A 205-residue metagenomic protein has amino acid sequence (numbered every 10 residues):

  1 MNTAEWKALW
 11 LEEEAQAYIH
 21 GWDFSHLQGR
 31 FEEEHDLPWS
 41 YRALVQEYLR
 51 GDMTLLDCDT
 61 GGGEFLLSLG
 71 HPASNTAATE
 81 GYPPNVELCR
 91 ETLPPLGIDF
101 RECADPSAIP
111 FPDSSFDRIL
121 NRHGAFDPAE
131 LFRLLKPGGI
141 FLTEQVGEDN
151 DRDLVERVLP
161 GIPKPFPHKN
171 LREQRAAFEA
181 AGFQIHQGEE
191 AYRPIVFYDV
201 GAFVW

Functional and structural regions predicted by a protein language model:
G21-H26, F31-T54, E64-F65: Conserved alpha-helix/loop element of class I SAM-dependent methyltransferases that forms part of the SAM/SAH-binding
M53-A108: Class I SAM-dependent methyltransferase SAM/SAH-binding core
S107-R118: A short acidic, Gly/Pro-enriched loop at the edge of an enzyme's catalytic core that lines a small-molecule cofactor
F126-L142: A short glycine-rich, Lys/Arg-flanked "PGG" loop and its adjoining helix->strand segment in the class I
G147-P165: Short, glycine-/aromatic-enriched active-site segment of Class I SAM-dependent methyltransferases
F166-G182: Short alpha-helix
F183-P194: Conserved S-adenosyl-L-methionine
R193-W205: C-terminal helical/coil "lid" or tail adjacent to the Rossmann-like core of SAM-dependent
